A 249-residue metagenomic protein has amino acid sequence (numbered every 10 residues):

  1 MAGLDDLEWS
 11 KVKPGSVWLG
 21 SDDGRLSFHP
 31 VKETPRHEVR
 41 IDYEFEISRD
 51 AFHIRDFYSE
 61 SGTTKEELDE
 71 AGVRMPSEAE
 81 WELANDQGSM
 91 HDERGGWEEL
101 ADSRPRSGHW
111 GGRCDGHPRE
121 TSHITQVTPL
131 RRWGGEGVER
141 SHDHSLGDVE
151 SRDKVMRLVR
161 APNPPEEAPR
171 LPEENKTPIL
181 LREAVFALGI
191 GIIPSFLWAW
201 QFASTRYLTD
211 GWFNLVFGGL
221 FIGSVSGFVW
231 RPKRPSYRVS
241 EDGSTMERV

Functional and structural regions predicted by a protein language model:
M1-M75, A79-E80, A84-D86, E136 (+1 more regions): Extended beta-strand/loop cores of jelly-roll/beta-sandwich
D6-D22, H53, E93-G96, L100-R106 (+1 more regions): Soluble, non-transmembrane domains of integral membrane proteins
A84-E120, Y207-T209: An exposed tryptophan-centered "aromatic clamp" motif
S103, G108-D143, D148, K154-M156 (+1 more regions): Alpha-helix capping/hinge segments and adjacent helical runs
